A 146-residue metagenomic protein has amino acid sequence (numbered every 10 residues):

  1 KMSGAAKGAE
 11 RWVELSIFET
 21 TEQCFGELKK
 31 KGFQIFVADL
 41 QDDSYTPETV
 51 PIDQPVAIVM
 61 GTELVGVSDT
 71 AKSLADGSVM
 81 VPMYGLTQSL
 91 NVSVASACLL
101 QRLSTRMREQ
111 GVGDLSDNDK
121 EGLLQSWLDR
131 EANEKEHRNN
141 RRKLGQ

Functional and structural regions predicted by a protein language model:
K1-Q146: Post-transcriptional modification and biogenesis factors for structured RNAs of the translation apparatus
